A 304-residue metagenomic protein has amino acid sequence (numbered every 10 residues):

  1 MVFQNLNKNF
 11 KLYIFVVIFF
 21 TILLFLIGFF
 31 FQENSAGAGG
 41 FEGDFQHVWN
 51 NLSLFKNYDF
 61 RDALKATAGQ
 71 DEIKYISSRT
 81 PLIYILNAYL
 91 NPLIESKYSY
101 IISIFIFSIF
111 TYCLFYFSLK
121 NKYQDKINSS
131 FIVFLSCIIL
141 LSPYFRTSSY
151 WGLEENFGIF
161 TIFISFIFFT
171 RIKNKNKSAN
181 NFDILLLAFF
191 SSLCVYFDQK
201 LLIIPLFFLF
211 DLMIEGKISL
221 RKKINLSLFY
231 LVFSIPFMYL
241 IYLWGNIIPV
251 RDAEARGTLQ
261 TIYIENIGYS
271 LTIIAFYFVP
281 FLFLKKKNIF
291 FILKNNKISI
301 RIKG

Functional and structural regions predicted by a protein language model:
M1-F31, N296-K303: Start-transfer (signal-anchor) and selected internal transmembrane alpha helices of multi-pass inner/ER membrane
I27-G28, V195, L206-F210, K217 (+1 more regions): Membrane-lumen/periplasm interface segments of specific transmembrane helices in polyprenyl phosphate-linked
D44-Y75, L82-I85: Extracytosolic helix-loop segments that constitute the early lumenal/periplasmic catalytic or substrate-binding loops
K74, S78, L82-S103: Juxtamembrane segments of multi-pass membrane glycosylation machinery that transfer sugars from lipid-linked donors
Y89, Y98, I102-D125, I164: Transmembrane-helix motifs of polytopic, lipid-linked glycan transferases
F117, F157-K175, D183-S191, P205-F208 (+1 more regions): Specific aromatic-rich, kink-prone transmembrane helix
F131-P143, S191, V195: Short helix- or helix-capping micro-motifs that position conserved polar/aromatic residues at function-defining sites
T147-F157: Short acidic/glycine- and proline-prone juxtamembrane loop motifs at membrane-interface regions of multi-pass membrane
